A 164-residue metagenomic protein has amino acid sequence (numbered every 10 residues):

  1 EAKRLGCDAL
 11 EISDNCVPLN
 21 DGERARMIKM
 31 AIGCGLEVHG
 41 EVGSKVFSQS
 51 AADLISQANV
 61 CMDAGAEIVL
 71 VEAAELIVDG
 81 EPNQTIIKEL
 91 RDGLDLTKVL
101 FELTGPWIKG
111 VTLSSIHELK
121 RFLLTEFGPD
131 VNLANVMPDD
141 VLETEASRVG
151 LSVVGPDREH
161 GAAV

Functional and structural regions predicted by a protein language model:
E1, D14-G35, Q49-A52, L76-L90 (+2 more regions): Active-site-adjacent beta->alpha loops and helix N-cap segments on the catalytic face of soluble alpha/beta enzymes
K3-G6, N59-D63: Non-catalytic positions within long, well-ordered alpha-helices that form the structural scaffold/packing of enzyme
G6, G35, G65-A66, F127: Glycine-centered loop/turn motif at secondary-structure junctions
L10-I12, V38-V42, M62, V69-V71 (+2 more regions): Hydrophobic faces of well-ordered beta-strands that scaffold small-molecule active sites in alpha/beta enzyme cores
C34, A64, D95-T97: Helix C-cap/helix->beta junction micro-motif
E41-A52, E102-W107: Glycine-rich beta-to-alpha transition loops that act as phosphate-gripper elements at the mouths of alpha/beta enzyme
D92-V164: C-terminal alpha-helical cap/extension of soluble enzyme domains
